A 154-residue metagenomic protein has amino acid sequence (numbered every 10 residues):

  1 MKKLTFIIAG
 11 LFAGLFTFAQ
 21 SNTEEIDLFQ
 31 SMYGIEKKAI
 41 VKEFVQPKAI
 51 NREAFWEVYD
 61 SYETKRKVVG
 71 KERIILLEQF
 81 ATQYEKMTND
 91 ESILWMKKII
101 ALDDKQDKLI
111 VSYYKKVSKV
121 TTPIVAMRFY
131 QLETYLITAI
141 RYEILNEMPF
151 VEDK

Functional and structural regions predicted by a protein language model:
M1-E25: Bacterial Sec-dependent N-terminal signal peptides
T5-I8, F12, R52, Y84 (+2 more regions): Secondary-structure transition/capping residues
F6-I7, V41, L77, L132: General helical structural elements
T17-F18, E63-R66, I137-I140: A short hydrophobic/aromatic micro-motif that marks alpha-helical segments and, especially, helix-coil
E25-L28, M32-I35, A39, F44 (+1 more regions): Amphipathic, charged alpha-helical segments and their helix-to-coil junctions in extracytoplasmic/peripheral assemblies
I26-D27, I40-V120: Amphipathic alpha-helical segments
